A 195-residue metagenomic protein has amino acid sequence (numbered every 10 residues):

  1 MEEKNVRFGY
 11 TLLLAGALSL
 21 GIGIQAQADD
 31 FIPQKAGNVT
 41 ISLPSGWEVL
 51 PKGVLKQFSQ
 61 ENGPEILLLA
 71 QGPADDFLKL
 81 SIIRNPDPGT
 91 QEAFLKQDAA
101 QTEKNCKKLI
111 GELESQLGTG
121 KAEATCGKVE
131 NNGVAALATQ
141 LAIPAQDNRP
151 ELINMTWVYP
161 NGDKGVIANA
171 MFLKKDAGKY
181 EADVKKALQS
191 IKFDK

Functional and structural regions predicted by a protein language model:
E2-L13: Bacterial N-terminal signal peptides that target proteins for export
T11-G21: Bacterial N-terminal signal peptides
I22-A28: Sec/Tat signal peptide C-region and signal peptidase I cleavage site
A28-E65: N-terminal "mature-domain start" segment
N38, K96, A100-K104, K174-A182: Soluble non-cytosolic domains of exported or imported proteins
W47, D163-K195: Surface-exposed amphipathic alpha-helical segments
V54-N154: Conserved polar/disulfide-associated segments of primarily extracytoplasmic proteins
C126-A135, Y159-K164, K195: A short, structured loop/turn motif at beta-sheet edges
